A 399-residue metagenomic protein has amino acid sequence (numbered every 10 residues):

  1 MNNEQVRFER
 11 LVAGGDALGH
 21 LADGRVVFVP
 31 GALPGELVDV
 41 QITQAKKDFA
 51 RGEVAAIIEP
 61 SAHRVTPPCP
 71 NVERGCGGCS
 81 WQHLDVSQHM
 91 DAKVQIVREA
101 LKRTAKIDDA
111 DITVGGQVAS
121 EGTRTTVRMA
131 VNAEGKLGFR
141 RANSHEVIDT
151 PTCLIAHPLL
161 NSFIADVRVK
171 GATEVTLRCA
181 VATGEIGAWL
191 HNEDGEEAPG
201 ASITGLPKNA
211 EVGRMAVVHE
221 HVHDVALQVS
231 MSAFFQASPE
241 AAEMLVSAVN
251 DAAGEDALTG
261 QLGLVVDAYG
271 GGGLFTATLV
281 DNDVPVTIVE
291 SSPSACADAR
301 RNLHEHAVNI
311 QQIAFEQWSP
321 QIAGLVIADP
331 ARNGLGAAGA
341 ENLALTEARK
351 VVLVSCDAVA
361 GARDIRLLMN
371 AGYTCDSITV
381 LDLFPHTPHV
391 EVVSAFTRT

Functional and structural regions predicted by a protein language model:
M1-A328, N333-E341: Accessory RNA-recognition modules of RNA-modification enzymes
I107, A371, F396-T397: Short alpha-helix boundary/capping motifs
L227, C375-I378, R398-T399: A polyampholytic, Gly/Pro-enriched intrinsically disordered region
A257-L258, D357, R398-T399: Generic C-terminal helix-cap and adjacent flexible tail
Q311-V390: S-adenosylmethionine
H389-T399: Core SAM-dependent methyltransferase catalytic element
